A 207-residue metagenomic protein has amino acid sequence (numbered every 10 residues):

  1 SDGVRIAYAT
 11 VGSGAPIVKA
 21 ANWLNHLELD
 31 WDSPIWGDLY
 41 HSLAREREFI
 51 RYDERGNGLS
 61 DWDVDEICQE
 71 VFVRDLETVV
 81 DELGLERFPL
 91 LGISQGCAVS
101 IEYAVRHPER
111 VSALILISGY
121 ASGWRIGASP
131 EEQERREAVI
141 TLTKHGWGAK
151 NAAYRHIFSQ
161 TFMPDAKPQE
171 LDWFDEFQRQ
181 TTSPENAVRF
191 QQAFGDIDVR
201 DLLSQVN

Functional and structural regions predicted by a protein language model:
V4-D61: Conserved HGGG/HGGXW glycine-rich cap/lid loop of the alpha/beta-hydrolase fold
E48, R87-P89, S112-A113: Structural signature of beta-strand start/N-cap positions in the alpha/beta core of ABC transporter nucleotide-binding
D61-V73: Catalytic nucleophile-loop/oxyanion-hole region of alpha/beta-hydrolase and closely related hydrolase-like folds
E70-F88: Conserved acidic catalytic loop of the alpha/beta-hydrolase fold
F72, L90-G92, I117: Short beta-strand immediately N-terminal to the catalytic nucleophile in serine-hydrolase-like folds
G92-G96, S100: Gly/Ala-rich beta-loop-alpha elbow adjacent to hydrolase catalytic centers
I101, V105-R106, R110-H145: Flexible "cap/lid" loop of the alpha/beta hydrolase fold
P130-Q205: Alpha/beta-hydrolase
